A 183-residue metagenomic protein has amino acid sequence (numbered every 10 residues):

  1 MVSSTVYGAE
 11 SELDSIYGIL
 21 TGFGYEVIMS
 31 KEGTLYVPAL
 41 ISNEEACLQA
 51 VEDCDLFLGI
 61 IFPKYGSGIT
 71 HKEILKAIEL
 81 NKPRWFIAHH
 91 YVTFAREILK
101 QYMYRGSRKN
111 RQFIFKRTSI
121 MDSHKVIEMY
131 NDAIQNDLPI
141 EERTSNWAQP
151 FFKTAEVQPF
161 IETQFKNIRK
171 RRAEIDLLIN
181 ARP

Functional and structural regions predicted by a protein language model:
M1-P183: Conserved catalytic or regulatory cores that recognize and/or transform ribose-phosphate-containing ligands
